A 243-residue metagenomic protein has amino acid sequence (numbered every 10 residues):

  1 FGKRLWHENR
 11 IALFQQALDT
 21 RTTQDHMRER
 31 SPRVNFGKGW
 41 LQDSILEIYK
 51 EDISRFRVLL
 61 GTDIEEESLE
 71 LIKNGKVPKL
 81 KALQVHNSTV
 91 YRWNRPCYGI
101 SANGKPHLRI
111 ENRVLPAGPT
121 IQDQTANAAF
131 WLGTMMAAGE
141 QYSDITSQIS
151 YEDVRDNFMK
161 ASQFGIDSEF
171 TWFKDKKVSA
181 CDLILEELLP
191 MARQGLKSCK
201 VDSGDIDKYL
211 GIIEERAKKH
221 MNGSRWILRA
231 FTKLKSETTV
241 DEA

Functional and structural regions predicted by a protein language model:
F1, F14, F36, F56 (+5 more regions): Phenylalanine-focused residue identity feature
F1-P116, I145-S150: Loop-rich catalytic cores of soluble enzymes, especially ATP-dependent carboxylate-amine ligases and other
K3, K38, K50, K73-K81 (+8 more regions): Context-gated lysine
N9-T23, F158-S168, K219-L228: Short, charged low-complexity intrinsically disordered segments located at boundaries of structured domains
T20, H26, F130, R216-A217: Alpha-helix boundary/interfacial micro-motifs
T20-T23, T62, T89, T120 (+6 more regions): Residue-identity detector for threonine
G104, R109, P116-D205: Substrate-recognition/cap regions that form aromatic- and gly/pro-loop-enriched pockets for small-molecule ligands
V178-A243: C-terminal regions of mature proteins
